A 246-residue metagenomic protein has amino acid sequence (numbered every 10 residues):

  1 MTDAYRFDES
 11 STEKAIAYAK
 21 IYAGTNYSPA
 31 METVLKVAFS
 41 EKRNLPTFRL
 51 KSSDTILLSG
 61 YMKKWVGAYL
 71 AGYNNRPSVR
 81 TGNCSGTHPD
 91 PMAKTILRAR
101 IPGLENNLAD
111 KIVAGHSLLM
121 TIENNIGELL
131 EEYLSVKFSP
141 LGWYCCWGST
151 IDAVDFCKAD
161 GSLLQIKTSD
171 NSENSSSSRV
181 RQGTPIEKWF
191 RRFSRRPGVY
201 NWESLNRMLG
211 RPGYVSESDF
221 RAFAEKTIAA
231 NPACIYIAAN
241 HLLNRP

Functional and structural regions predicted by a protein language model:
M1-D8, A19-K20, N74-I112, S117-E123 (+3 more regions): Acidic, metal-dependent phosphodiester-chemistry machinery of nucleic-acid enzymes
M1-L97: Nuclease-adjacent, charged terminal/linker segments that flank catalytic cores
L50-D54, A114-H116, E132, V180-R195: Hydrophobic transmembrane alpha-helix bundles
D110-C145: Acidic-basic catalytic patches of nuclease active cores, encompassing PD-(D/E)XK and other metal-cofactor nuclease
G127, G148, N174-S177: Basic, glycine-/proline-tolerant helical and adjacent loop/strand elements that line or dock onto nucleic-acid
L134, F138, F156, S162-T168: Conserved catalytic cores of phosphodiester-cleaving nucleases, focusing on short active-site segments
S149-A159: Beta-rich nucleic-acid/ligand-interaction surfaces
K167-A233: Catalytic cores of nucleic-acid endonucleases
